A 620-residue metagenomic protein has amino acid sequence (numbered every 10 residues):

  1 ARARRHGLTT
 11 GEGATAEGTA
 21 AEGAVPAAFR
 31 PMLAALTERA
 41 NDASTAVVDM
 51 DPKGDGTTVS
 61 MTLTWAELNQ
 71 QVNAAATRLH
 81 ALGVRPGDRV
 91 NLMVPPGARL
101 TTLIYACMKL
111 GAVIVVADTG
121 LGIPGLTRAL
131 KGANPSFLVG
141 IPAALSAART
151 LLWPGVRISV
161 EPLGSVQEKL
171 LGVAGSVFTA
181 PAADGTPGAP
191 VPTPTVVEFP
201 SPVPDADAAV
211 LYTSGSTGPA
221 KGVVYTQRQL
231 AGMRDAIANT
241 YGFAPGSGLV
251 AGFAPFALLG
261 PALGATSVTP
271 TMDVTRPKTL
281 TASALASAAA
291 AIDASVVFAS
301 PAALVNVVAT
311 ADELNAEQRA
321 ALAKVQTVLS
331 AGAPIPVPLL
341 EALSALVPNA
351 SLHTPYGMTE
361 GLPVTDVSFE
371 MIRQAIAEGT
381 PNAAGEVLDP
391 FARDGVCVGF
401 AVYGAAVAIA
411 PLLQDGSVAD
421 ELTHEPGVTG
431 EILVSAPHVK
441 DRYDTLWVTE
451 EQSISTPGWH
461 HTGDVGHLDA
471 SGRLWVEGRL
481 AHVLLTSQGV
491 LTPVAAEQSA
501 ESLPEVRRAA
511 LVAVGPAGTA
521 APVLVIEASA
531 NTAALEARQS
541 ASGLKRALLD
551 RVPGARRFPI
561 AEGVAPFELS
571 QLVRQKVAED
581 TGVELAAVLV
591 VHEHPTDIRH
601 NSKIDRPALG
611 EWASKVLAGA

Functional and structural regions predicted by a protein language model:
A1-R4, L8, L82, L110-P181 (+1 more regions): Structural core segment of the AMP-binding/adenylate-forming
A43-T45, A180-Y212, P219, F243-S247: Conserved pre-ATP/AMP-binding loop-to-beta segment of ANL
A46-G83, D88, V94-G97, T101 (+3 more regions): Conserved AMP-binding/adenylate-forming core of the ANL superfamily
T62-A66, P200-P202, A208-D235, T266: Conserved AMP-binding A3 loop
A112-V113, A231-G248, A254-V296, T310: Conserved AMP-binding/adenylation subdomain of ANL enzymes
L138, V297, A436, D441-R442 (+2 more regions): AMP-binding/adenylate-forming catalytic core of the ANL superfamily
Q326, E341-P355, T359-G466, A470-S471 (+1 more regions): Conserved AMP-binding/adenylate-forming
L484, A510-V512, E562-G563, S570-A620: Conserved C-terminal "lid"/linker of ANL adenylate-forming enzymes
